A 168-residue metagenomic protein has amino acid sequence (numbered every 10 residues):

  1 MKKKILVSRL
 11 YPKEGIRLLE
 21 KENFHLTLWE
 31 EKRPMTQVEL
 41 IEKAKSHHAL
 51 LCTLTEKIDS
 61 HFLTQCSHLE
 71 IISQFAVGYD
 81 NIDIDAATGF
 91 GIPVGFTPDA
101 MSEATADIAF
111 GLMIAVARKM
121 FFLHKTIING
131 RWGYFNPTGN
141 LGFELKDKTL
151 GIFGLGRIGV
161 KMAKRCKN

Functional and structural regions predicted by a protein language model:
M1-G95: An N-terminal-biased, well-structured beta-alpha scaffold segment characteristic of Rossmann-like dinucleotide-binding
F90, P98-T149, K161: Phosphate-binding beta-alpha-beta segment of Rossmann-like dinucleotide-binding domains, i.e., the NAD(P)
L155-G156: Glycine-rich Rossmann-fold phosphate-binding loop(s) that bind the pyrophosphate of adenine dinucleotide cofactors
C166: Aromatic pocket-lining residues of Rossmann-like dinucleotide-binding sites
